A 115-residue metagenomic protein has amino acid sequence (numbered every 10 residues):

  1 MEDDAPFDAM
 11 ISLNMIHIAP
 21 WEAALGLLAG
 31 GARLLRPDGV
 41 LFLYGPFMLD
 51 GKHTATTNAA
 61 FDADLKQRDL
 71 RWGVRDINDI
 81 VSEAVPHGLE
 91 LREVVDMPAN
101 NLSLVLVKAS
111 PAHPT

Functional and structural regions predicted by a protein language model:
M1-M10: A short acidic, Gly/Pro-enriched loop at the edge of an enzyme's catalytic core that lines a small-molecule cofactor
M10-I16, Y44: Residues lining the SAM
I18-L34: A short, conserved alpha-helix within the catalytic core of class I
P37-D50: Conserved beta-strand signature within the Rossmann-like core of class I S-adenosyl-L-methionine
M48-T56, P86: S-adenosylmethionine
T54-N78: Conserved Class I S-adenosyl-L-methionine
G88-T115: Core SAM-dependent methyltransferase catalytic element
